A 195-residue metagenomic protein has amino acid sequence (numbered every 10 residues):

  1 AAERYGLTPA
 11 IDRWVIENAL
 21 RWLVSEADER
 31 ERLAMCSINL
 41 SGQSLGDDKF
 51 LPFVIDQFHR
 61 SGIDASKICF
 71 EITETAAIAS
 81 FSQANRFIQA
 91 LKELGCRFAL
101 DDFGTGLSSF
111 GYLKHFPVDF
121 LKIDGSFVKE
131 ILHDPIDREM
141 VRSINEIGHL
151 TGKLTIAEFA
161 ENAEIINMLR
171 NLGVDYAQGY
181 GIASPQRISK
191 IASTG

Functional and structural regions predicted by a protein language model:
A1, Q57, T194: Residues that form generic nucleotide/phosphate-binding pockets
A2-L7, G106: Regulatory and interdomain segments flanking nucleotide-handling catalytic cores in signaling/defense enzymes
Y5-Q83, F159: Catalytic core of bacterial c-di-GMP phosphodiesterases, primarily the EAL and HD-GYP domains, capturing alpha-helical
R30, A90-L91: Conserved catalytic network of the ASCE P-loop NTPase/AAA+ motor domain
N39-D48, K67-S82, L94-G195: EAL-family c-di-GMP phosphodiesterase catalytic domain
F87: Conserved functional hotspot residues or short segments at active or partner-binding sites across diverse domains
